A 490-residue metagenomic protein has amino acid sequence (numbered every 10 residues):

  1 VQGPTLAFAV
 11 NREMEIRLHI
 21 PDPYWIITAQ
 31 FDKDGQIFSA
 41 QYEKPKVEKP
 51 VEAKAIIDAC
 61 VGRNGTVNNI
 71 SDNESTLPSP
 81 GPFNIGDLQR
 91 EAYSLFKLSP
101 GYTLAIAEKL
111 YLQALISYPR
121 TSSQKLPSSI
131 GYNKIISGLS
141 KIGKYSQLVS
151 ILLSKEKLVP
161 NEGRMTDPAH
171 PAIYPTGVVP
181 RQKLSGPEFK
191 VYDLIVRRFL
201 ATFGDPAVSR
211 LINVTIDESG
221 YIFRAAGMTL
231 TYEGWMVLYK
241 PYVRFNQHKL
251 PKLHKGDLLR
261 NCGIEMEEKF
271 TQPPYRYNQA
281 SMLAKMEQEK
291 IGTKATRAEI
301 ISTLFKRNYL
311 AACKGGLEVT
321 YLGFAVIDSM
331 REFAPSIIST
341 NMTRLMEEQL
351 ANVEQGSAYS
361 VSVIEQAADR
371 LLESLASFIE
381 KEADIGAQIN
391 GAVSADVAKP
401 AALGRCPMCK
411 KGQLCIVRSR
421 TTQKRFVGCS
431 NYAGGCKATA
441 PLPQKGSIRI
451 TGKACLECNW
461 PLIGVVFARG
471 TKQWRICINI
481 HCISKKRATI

Functional and structural regions predicted by a protein language model:
V1-E74, D167-T229: Phosphate-backbone binding and catalysis cores of DNA-processing enzymes
G3, Q113-A114: Short glycine-/polar-rich loops that comprise or flank the Walker A/P-loop and associated switch/sensor motifs
G62-P78, G263-Q272: Positively charged, polyanion-binding regions of nucleic-acid-associated proteins
V67-I70, P78-A92, S117-T121, P273-K285 (+1 more regions): Short acidic, hydrophobic short linear motifs in intrinsically disordered regions
L95-S99, T103: A conserved hydrophobic secondary-structure block that centers on an alpha-helix together with its immediately flanking
P100-G101, S122-I490: Basic, low-complexity terminal or inter-domain segments flanking catalytic cores
